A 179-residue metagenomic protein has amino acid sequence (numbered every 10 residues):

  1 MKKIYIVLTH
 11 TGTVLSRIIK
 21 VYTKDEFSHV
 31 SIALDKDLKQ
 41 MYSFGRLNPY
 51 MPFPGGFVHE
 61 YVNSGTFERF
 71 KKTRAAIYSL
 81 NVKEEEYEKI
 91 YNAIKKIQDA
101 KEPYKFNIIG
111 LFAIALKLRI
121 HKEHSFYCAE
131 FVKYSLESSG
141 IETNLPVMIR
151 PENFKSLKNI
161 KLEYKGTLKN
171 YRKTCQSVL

Functional and structural regions predicted by a protein language model:
M1-L179: Cysteine-nucleophile amide-bond enzymes
